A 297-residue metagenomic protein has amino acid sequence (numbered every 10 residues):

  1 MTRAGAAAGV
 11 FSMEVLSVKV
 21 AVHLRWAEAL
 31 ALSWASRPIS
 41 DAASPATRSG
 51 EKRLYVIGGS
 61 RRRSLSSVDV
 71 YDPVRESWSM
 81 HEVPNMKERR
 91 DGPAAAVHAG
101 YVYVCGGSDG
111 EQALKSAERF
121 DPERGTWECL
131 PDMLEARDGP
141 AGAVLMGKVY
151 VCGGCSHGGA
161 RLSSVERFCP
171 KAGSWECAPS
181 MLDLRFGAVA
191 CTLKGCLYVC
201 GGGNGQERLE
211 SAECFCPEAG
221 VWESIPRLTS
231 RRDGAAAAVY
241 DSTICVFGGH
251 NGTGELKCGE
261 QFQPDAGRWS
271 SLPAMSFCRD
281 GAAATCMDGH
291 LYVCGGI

Functional and structural regions predicted by a protein language model:
T2-I297: Kelch-like beta-propeller repeat domains
